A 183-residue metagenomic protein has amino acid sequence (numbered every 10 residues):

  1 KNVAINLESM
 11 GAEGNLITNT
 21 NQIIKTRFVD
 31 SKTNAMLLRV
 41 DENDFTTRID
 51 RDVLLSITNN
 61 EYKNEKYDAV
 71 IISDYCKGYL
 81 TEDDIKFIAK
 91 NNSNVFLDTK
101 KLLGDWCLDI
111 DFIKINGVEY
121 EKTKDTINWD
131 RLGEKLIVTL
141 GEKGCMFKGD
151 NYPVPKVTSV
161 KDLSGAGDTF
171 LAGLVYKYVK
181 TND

Functional and structural regions predicted by a protein language model:
K1-I71: Conserved N-terminal subdomain of the carbohydrate kinase-like
L16-T18, F96-T99, K114-G117: Short internal beta-strands
V29, I110-V118: Non-cysteine beta-strand/loop elements that form the S-adenosyl-L-methionine
R39, A69-I71, F96, K114 (+1 more regions): Structural motif
E42, I115-G117, V154-K156: Active-site donor-binding loop signature of nucleotide-sugar glycosyltransferases
E65-K66, D83-D109, K122-D183: Conserved phosphate-binding/catalytic region of the ribokinase-like
D74, G117, L140: Short secondary-structure boundary segments
Y75-L80: Glycine-rich phosphate-binding loops at beta-strand->alpha-helix junctions
